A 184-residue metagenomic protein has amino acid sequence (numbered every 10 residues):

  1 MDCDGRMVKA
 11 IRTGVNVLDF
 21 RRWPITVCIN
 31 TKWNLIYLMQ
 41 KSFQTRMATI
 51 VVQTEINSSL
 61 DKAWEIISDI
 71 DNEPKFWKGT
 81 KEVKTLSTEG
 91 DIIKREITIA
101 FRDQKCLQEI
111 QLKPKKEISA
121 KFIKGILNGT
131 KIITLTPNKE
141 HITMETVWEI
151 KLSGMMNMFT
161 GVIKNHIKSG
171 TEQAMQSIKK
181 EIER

Functional and structural regions predicted by a protein language model:
M39-G90: Hydrophobic ligand-binding cavity/cleft-lining segments
T54, C106-Q111, T130-P137: Hydrophobic/aromatic beta-strand elements that line small-molecule binding cavities or substrate pockets in beta-rich
P74, K84-L127, T143, Q173-R184: Glycine-rich portal/gate segments that line the openings of hydrophobic small-molecule binding cavities
I123-Q173: Beta-strand/loop substructures that line and gate deep hydrophobic ligand-binding cavities in soluble
